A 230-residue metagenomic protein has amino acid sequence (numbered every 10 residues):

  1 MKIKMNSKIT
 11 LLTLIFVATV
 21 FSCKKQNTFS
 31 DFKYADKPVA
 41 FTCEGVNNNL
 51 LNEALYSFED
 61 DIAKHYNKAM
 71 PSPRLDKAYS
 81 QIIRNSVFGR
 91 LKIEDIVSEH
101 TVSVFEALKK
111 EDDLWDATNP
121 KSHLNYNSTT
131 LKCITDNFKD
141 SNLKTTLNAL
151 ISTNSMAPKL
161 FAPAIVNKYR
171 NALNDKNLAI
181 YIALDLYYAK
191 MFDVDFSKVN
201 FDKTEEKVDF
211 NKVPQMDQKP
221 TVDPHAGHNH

Functional and structural regions predicted by a protein language model:
M1-G45, N229-H230: Bacterial Sec-dependent N-terminal signal peptides
K24-L114: N-terminal Sec/ER secretory leader and immediately downstream segment of secreted/extracellular precursors
L51, L55, T101, H123 (+3 more regions): Short runs of predominantly hydrophobic/aromatic residues within well-ordered alpha helices that form helix-helix
S57-E59, H123, Y187: Generic hydrophobic, helix-prone segments enriched in Leu/Val/Ile
S80, R84, F105, S152 (+6 more regions): Charge-rich, low-complexity amphipathic helices in intrinsically disordered tails/linkers adjacent to domains
K110-A162, V166: Extended amphipathic alpha-helical interaction segments
A164-H230: A cross-kingdom marker for long, charged
